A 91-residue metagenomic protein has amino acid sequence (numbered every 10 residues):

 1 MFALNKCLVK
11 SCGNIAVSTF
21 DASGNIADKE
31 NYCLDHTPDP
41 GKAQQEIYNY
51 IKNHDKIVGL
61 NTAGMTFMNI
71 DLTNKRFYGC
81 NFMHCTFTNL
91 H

Functional and structural regions predicted by a protein language model:
F2-A27, A43-H91: Tandem repeat scaffolds
G24-T37: Cysteine-rich micro-motifs
